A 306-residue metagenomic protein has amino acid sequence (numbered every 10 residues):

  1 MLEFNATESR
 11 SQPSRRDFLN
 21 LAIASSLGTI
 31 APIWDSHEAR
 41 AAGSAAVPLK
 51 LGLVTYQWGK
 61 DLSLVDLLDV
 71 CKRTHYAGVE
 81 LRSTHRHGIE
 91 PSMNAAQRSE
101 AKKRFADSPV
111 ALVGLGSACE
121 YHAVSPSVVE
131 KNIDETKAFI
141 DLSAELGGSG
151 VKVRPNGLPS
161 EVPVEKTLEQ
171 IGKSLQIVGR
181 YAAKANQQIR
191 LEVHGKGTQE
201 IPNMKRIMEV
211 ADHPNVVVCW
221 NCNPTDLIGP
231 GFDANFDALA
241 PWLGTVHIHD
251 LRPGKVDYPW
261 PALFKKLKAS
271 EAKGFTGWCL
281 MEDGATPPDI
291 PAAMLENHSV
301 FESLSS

Functional and structural regions predicted by a protein language model:
L2-G52, D61-H75, T198-S306: Histidine-acidic metal/acid-base catalytic patches
D17, A22-P32, G43-A45, L68 (+3 more regions): Active-site acidic/histidine proton-transfer and metal-coordination neighborhood in alpha/beta enzyme cores
Q57-G59, S83-H85, C119-Y121, P155-P159 (+4 more regions): Active-site-proximal loop/turn and secondary-structure-junction residues that shape catalytic pockets, frequently
V65-K72, A95-D107, K137-E145, D233-D237 (+1 more regions): Short amphipathic alpha-helices and their capping/turn segments at secondary-structure boundaries
L67-T84, G147: Catalytic domains of carbohydrate-active enzymes, especially glycoside hydrolases
A77, A111, S149, T276-G277: Short acidic/polar active-site loop segments enriched in Thr and Asp
E80, G114-G116, K152, H247 (+1 more regions): Conserved beta-strand positions in the central sheet of alpha/beta enzyme cores
R82-K102, N156-V162: Glycine-rich, proline-tolerant flexible connector loops at the mouths of alpha/beta enzymes
